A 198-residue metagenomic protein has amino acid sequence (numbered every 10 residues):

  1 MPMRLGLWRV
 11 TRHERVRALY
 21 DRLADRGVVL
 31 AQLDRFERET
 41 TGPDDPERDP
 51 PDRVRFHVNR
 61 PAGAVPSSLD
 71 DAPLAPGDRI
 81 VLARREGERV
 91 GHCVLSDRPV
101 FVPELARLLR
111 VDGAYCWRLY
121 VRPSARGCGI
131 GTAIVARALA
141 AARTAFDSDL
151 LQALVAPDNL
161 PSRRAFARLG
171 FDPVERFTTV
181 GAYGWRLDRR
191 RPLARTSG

Functional and structural regions predicted by a protein language model:
M1-L69: Acyl-donor-binding surface of acyltransferase catalytic domains
V29-E37, D172-R186: Conserved catalytic-core motifs of GNAT/GCN5-like acyltransferases
R55-H57, F101, A125: Non-catalytic propeptide/linker segments at domain boundaries
P76-I80, R84, E88-A114: Conserved acyl-donor/pantetheine-binding loop and adjacent beta-alpha core of acyl/acetyltransferases and related
V111, C116-G127, V155-A156: A short, internal acetyl-CoA/4′-phosphopantetheine-binding micro-motif in the GNAT/acyltransferase core
R118-V121, G127-A142, R163-R168: Conserved acetyl-CoA-binding loop-helix of GNAT-fold acetyltransferases
A142-L154: Conserved GNAT acetyl-CoA-binding A-motif
P157-F177: Conserved active-site alpha-helix within GNAT-family acetyltransferase domains
